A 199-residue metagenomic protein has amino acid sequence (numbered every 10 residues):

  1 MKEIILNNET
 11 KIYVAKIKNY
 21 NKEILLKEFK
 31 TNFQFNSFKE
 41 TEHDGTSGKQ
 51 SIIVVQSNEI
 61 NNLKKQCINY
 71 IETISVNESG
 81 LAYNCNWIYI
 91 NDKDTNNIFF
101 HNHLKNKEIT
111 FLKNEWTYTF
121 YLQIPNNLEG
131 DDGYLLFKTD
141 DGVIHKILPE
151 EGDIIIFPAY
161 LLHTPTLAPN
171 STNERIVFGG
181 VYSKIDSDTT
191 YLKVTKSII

Functional and structural regions predicted by a protein language model:
M1-A82, N97: Non-heme Fe(II)/2-oxoglutarate
S79-L167, N173-V181, I185-V194: Catalytic core of non-heme Fe(II) oxygenases with the double-stranded beta-helix
S197-I198: Aromatic-enriched
